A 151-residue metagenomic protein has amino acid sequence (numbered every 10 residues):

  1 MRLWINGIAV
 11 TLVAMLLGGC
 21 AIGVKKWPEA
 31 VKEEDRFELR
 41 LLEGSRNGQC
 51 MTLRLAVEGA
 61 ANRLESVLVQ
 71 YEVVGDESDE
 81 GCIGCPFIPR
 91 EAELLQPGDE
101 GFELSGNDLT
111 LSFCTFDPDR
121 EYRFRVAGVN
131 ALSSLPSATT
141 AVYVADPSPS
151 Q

Functional and structural regions predicted by a protein language model:
M1-I8: Bacterial N-terminal signal peptides that target proteins for export
L16-G19: C-terminal motif of bacterial Sec signal peptides marking the signal peptidase cleavage site
A21-R63, P136-Q151: Pro/Thr/Ser/Gly-rich low-complexity, intrinsically disordered linker/stalk tracts
S45-Q49, S105, F116-R120: Solvent-exposed loop and beta-edge segments used for protein-protein assembly and interaction
L55, V69, F124-V126: An aromatic-rich alpha-helical recognition segment common to small helix-rich domains
A60, V74-D76, V129-S133, A145: Short coil/turn motifs at secondary-structure junctions
E65-D117, A138: Recognizes extended acidic, P/S/T-rich segments that occur within or adjacent to Ig-like beta-sandwich modules
S112-P136: Beta-strand-rich modules
